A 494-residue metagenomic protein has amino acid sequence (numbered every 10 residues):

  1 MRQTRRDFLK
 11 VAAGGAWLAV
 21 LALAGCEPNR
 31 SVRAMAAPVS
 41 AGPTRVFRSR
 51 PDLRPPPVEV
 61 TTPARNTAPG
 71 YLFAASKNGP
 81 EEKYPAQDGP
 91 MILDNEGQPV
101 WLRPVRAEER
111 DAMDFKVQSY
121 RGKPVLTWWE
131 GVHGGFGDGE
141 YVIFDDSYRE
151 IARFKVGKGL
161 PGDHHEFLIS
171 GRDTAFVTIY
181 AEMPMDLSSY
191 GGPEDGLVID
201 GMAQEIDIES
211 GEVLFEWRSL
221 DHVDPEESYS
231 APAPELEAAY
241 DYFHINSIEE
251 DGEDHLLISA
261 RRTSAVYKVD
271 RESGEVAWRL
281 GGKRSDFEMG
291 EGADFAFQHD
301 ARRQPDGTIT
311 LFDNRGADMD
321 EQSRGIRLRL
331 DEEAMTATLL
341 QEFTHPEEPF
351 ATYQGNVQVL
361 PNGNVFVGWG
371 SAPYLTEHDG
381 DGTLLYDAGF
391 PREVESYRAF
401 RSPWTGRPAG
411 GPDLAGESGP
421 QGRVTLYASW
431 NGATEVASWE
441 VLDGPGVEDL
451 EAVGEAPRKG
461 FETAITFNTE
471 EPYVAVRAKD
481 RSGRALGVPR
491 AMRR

Functional and structural regions predicted by a protein language model:
M1-A16: N-terminal secretory signal peptides and thylakoid transit peptides that target proteins across membranes
A12-W17, N29-R494: Histidine-/acidic-rich catalytic cores in large beta-rich domains
A24-G25: C-terminal motif of bacterial Sec signal peptides marking the signal peptidase cleavage site
